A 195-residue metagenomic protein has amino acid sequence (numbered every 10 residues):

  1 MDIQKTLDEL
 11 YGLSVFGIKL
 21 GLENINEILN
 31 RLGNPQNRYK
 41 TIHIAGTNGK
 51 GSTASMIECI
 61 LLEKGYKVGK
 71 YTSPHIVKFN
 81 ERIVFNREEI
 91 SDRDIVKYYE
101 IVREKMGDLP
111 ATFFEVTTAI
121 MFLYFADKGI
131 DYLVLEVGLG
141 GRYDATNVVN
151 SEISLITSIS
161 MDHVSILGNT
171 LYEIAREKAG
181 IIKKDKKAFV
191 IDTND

Functional and structural regions predicted by a protein language model:
M1, V149-N150: ATP-dependent carboxylate-amine ligase
M1-G46, T53, C59-K64, Y71: Short functional linear segments
Y11-V15, V84, R103-G107, I156-M161 (+1 more regions): A broad detector of the eukaryotic-type serine/threonine protein kinase catalytic domain
G17, G49, I90, D162 (+1 more regions): Glycine-/small-residue-rich active-site loops that bind phosphorylated ligands and cofactors
L22, N26-N37, E63-V149, S165-A175: ATP-dependent carboxylate-amine ligase catalytic core
G46, F114, V190-T193: Glycine- and other small-residue-rich loops at beta-strand/loop junctions that grip anionic moieties
D131, E136, S151, I156-D195: Acidic, Mg2+-coordinating active-site environments of NTP-dependent enzymes
